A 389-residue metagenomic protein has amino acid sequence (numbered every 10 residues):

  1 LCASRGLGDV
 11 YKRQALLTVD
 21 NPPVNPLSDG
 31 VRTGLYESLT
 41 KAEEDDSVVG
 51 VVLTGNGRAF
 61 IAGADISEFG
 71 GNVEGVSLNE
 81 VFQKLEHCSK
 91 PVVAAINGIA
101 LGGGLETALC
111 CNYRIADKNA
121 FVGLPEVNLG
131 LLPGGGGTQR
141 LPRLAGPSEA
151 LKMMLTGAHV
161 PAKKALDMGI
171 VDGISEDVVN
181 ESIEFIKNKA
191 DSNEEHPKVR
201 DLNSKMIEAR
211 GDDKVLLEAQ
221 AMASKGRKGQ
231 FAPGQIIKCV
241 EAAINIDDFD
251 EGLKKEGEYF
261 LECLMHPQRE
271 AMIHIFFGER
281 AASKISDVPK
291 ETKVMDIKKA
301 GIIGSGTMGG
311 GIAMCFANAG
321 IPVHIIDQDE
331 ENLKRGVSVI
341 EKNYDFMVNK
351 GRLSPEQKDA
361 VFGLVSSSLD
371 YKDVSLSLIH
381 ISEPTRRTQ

Functional and structural regions predicted by a protein language model:
L1-Y11, I379-Q389: Single conserved hydrophobic/aromatic residue that forms the stacking wall/gate of nucleotide- or nucleobase-binding
S4-T54, E74-V76, E80-Q83: Conserved CoA-thioester-binding segment of acyl-CoA-metabolizing enzymes
R32, E149-L151, L155, V160-P161 (+2 more regions): Intrinsically disordered, low-complexity segments enriched in small/flexible residues
T54-K84, A100, N128-L131: Glycine- (often His-adjacent) and acidic-residue-rich active-site loop that binds/positions the CoA thioester
L85-L129, P133-G134, G304-I312: Glycine-rich beta-to-alpha active-site loop
N112-G134, V171-I183, I326, E330 (+1 more regions): Gly/Pro- and small hydrophobic-enriched strand-loop and loop-to-helix capping segments that sit at the rims
A282-N343, S366: NAD(P)+-binding Rossmann beta1-loop-alpha1 motif at the extreme N-terminus of oxidoreductases
E330-S377: Conserved N-terminal Rossmann-fold NAD(P) cofactor-binding segment
